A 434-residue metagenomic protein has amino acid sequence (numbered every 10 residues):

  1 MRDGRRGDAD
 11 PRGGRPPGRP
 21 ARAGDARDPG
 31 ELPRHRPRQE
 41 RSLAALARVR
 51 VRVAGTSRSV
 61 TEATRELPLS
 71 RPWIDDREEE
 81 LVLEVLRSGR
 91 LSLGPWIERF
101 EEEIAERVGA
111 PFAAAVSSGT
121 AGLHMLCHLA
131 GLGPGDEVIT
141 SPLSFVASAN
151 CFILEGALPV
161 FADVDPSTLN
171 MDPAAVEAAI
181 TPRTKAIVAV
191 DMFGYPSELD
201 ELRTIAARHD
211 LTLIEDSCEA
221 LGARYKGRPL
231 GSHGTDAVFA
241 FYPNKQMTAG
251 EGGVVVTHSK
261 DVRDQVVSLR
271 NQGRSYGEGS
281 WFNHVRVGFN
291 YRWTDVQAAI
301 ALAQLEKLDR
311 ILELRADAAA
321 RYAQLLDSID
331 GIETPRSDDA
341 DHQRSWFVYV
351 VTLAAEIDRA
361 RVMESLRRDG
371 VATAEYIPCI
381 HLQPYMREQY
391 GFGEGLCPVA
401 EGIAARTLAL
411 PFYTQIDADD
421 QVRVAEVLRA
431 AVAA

Functional and structural regions predicted by a protein language model:
M1-S59: Hydrophobic helical membrane-anchoring modules
A21, D28, L158, T212 (+1 more regions): Residue-level detector of anion-binding/catalytic polar loops
R52-L91, P95, P411: N-terminal "arm"/small-domain region of PLP-dependent enzymes with the aminotransferase-like
R90-E137, C151-E155, F161-D163, R228: Phosphate-binding glycine-rich loop
E98-E102, A110-A114, A174, A178 (+6 more regions): PLP-dependent aminotransferase class I/II
H128-S217, R224: PLP-dependent aminotransferase-like
E215-A249, E278-H284, E333: Conserved active-site segment immediately N-terminal to the catalytic lysine that forms the internal aldimine
S232-R274, D295: Active-site PLP attachment segment
